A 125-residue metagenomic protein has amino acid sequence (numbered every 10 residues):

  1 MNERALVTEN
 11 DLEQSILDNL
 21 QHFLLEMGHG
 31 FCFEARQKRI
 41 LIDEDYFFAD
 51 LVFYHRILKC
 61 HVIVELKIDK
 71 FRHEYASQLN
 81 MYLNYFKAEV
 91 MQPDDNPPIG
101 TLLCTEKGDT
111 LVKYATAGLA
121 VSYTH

Functional and structural regions predicted by a protein language model:
M1-L6, E65-I68: Short hinge/gating elements
R4-A35: Acidic-basic catalytic patches of nuclease active cores, encompassing PD-(D/E)XK and other metal-cofactor nuclease
I16, A49-F53, C60-I68, M81-Y82 (+1 more regions): Conserved catalytic cores of phosphodiester-cleaving nucleases, focusing on short active-site segments
L20, L24-M27, H55-L58, L83-V90: Alpha-helix capping/termination and helix-coil
H29-I57: Active-site metal-binding core of divalent-cation-utilizing nuclease and nuclease-like domains
L58, H73-L79: Active-site-proximal binding-pocket segments
K67-I68, H73-E74, N84-G118: Nucleic-acid nuclease catalytic cores
T124-H125: Conserved small/polar residues in nucleotide/adenosyl-binding loops
